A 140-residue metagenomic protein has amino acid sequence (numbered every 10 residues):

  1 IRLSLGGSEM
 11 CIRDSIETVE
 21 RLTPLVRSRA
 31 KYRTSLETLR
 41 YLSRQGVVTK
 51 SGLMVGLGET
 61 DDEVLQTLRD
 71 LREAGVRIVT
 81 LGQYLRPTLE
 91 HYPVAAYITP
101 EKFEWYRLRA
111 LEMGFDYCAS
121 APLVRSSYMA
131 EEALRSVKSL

Functional and structural regions predicted by a protein language model:
I1-G7: Single conserved hydrophobic/aromatic residue that forms the stacking wall/gate of nucleotide- or nucleobase-binding
S8-R40, K50-M54, I78-T80: Core AdoMet radical
E37-V48, V55-L140: Auxiliary Fe-S-binding modules of radical SAM enzymes
